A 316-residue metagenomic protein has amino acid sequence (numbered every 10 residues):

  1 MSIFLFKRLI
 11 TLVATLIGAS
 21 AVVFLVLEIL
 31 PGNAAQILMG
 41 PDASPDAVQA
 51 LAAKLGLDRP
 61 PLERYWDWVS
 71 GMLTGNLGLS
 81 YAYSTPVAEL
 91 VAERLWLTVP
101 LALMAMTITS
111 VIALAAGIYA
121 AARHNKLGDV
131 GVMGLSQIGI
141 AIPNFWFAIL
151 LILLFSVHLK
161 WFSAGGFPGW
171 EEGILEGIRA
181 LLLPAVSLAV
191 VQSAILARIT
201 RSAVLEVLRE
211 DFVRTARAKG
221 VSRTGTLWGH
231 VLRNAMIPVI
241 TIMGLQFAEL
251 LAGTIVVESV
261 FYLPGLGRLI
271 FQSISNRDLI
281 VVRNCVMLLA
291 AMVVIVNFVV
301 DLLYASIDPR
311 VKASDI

Functional and structural regions predicted by a protein language model:
S2-F4, V13, V91-D129, N144 (+2 more regions): Alpha-helical transmembrane segments of integral membrane proteins, especially multi-pass inner/plasma-membrane
T15-W66, L159-A180: Hydrophobic alpha-helical transmembrane segments of membrane transport/permease proteins and related membrane-embedded
I17-V22, P61, L103-T107, L150-L151 (+1 more regions): Hydrophobic alpha-helical transmembrane segments of multi-pass integral membrane proteins
V22-I29, R59, D67-S70, G134-G165 (+1 more regions): Membrane-water interface segments at the C-terminal ends of transmembrane alpha-helices in multi-pass inner-membrane
D46, P60, R64-W68, P86 (+6 more regions): Coil-to-alpha-helix initiation sites in intrinsically disordered, low-complexity, charged segments
A52-L62, T74-V87, P168-L181, L188 (+1 more regions): Membrane-interfacial helix-loop-helix junctions in multi-pass membrane proteins
D58-L114: An internal, D/E-rich "acidic patch" concept
